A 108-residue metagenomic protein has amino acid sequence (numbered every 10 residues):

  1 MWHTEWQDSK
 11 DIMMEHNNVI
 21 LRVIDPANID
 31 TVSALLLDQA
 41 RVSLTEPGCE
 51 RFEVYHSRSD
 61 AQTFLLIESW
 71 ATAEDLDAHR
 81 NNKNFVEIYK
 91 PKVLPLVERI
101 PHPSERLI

Functional and structural regions predicted by a protein language model:
W2-K10, L21, V54-D60, I88-I108: Glycine-rich beta-strand-turn "strand-cap" elements at beta-sheet edges
E15-L44: N-terminal first-folded block
E15-V23, E53-R80: Short, well-ordered beta-strand segments in beta-rich or mixed alpha/beta enzyme and ligand-binding folds
L36, P47, R58-S59: A generic beta-sheet turn/junction motif
Q39, G48-E53: Short, conserved structural micro-motifs that define repeat-unit consensus positions and nucleotide-binding loops
L44-P47, S69-H102: An amphipathic, aromatic/His-enriched active-site/gating alpha helix that lines ligand/cofactor pockets
